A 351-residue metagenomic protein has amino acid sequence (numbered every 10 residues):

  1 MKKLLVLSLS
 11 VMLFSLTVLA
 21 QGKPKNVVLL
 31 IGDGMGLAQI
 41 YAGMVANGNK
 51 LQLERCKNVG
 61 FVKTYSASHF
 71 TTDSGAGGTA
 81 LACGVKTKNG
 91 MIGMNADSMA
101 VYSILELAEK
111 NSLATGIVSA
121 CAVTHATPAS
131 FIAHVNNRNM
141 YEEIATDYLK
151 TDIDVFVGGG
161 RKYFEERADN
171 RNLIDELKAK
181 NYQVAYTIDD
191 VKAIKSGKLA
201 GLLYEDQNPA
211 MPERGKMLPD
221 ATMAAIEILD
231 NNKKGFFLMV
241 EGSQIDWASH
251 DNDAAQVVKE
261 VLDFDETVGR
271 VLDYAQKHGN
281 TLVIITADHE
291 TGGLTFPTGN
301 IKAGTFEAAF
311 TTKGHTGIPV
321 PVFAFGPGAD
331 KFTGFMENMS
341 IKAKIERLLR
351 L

Functional and structural regions predicted by a protein language model:
M1-G22: Bacterial Sec-dependent N-terminal signal peptides
Q21-G160, F164-R167, L173-V191, G197 (+1 more regions): N-terminal catalytic scaffold of extracellular/periplasmic and nuclease hydrolases that process anionic headgroups
L29, G201-L203, F237-E241, I284: Structural motif
L37, L262-I301: Metal-dependent active-site segment of extracytoplasmic phospho-/sulfohydrolases and closely related
G84-K88, K198-M211, D246-D251, F323-P327: Gly-rich Lys/Arg/Thr-decorated short loops/hinges at beta-loop-alpha junctions or inter-strand turns that position
N95, A185-T222: Functional beta-strand-loop-alpha-helix junction segments that form "active/interaction loops" within catalytic
A126-F131, E205-A210, R214, T222-I226 (+2 more regions): Active-site His/acidic residue clusters
Q256-L272, A303-T316: Gly/Ser/Thr-rich active-site loops/lids in small-molecule metabolic enzymes that frequently grip phosphoryl groups
